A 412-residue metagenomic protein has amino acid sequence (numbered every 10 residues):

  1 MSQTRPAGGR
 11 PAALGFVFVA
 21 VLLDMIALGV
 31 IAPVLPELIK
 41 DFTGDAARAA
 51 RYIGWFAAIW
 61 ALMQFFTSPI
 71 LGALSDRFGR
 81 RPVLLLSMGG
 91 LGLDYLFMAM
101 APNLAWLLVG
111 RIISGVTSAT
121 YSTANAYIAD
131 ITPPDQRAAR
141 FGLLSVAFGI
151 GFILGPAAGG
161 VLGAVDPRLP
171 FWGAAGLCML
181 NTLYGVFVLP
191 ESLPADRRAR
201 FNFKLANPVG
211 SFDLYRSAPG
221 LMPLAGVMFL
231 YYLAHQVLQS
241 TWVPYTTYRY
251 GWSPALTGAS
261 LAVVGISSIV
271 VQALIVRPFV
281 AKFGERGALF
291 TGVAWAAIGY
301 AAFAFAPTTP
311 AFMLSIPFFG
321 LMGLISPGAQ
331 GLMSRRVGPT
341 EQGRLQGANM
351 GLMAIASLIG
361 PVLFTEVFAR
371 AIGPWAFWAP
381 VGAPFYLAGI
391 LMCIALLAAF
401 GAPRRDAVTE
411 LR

Functional and structural regions predicted by a protein language model:
S2-P11, P190-V227, R249, R412: Juxtamembrane intracellular "pre-TM" segments in multi-pass secondary transporters
P33-A50, S240-T257: Short amphipathic helix-loop junctions that connect adjacent transmembrane helices in Major Facilitator Superfamily/SLC
F65-L104: Conserved MFS/SLC helix-loop-helix module at the cytosolic interface between two early adjacent transmembrane helices
T67-G79, V271-E285: Helix-to-loop junctions at the C-terminal end of transmembrane segments in multipass secondary transporters
G110-G149: Cytoplasmic helix-loop-helix junction between adjacent transmembrane helices in 12-TM secondary transporters
G163-G176, E366-L391: A membrane-interface helix-boundary motif in multi-pass transporters
T182-V188, Y386-R412: Multi-pass alpha-helical transporter architecture, strongest for 12-TM Major Facilitator/SLC carriers used
R286-A329: C-terminal transmembrane helical hairpin of 12-TM major facilitator-type secondary transporters
